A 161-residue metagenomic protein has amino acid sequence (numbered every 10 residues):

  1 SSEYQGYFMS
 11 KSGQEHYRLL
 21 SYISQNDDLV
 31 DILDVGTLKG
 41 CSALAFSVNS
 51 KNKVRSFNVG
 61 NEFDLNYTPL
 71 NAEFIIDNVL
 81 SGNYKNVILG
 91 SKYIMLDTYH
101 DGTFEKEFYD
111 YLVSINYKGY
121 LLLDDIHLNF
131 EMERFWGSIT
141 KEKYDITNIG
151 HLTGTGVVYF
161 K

Functional and structural regions predicted by a protein language model:
S1-M95, Y99-K161: A short alpha-helical cap/connector motif
